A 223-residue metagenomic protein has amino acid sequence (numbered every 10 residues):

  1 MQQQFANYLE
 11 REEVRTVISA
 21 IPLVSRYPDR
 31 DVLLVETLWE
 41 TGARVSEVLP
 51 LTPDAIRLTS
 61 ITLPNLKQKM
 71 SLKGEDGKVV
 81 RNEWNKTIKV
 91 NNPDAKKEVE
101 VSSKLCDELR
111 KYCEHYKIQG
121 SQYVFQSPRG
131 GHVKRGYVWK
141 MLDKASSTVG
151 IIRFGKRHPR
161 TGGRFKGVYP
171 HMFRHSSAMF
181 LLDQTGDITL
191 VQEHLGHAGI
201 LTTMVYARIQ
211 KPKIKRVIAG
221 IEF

Functional and structural regions predicted by a protein language model:
M1-T16, P128-G130: Flexible interdomain linker/hinge and immediately adjacent N-terminus of the catalytic tyrosine-recombinase domain
R11-T41, F165: Basic, Lys/Arg- and aromatic-enriched nucleic-acid-binding interface segment
V14, S102-R164: Active-site/catalytic core of tyrosine-dependent DNA strand-transfer enzymes
I21-Y27, K140-E193: Short, basic (Lys/Arg/His-rich) helix/loop patches that form interaction surfaces in the mid-to-C-terminal regions
L34, G42, S46-L51, V191: Alpha-helix N-cap/helix-start motif at helix boundaries, enriched for small hydrophobics
P50-I56, Q192-A198, Y206-R208: A short, basic/aromatic helix-end/turn motif that makes direct DNA contacts
P50-K111: Conserved tyrosine-mediated DNA breakage-rejoining catalytic core shared by Y-recombinases
K67-K69, L195, L201-G220: Catalytic-site neighborhood detector that most strongly recognizes the C-terminal catalytic loop/helix of tyrosine
